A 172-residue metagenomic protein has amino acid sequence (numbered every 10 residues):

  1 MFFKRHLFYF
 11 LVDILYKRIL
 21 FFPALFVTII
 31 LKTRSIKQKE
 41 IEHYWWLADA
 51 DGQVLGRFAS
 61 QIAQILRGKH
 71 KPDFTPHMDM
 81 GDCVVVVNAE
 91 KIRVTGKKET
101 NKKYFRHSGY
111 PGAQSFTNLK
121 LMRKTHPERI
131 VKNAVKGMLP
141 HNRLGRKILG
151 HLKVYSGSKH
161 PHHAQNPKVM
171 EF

Functional and structural regions predicted by a protein language model:
M1-H6: N-terminal amphipathic/hydrophobic targeting modules at extreme N-termini, encompassing cleavable Sec/SRP-type signal
L7, L20, I36-K39, T95 (+1 more regions): Small/flexible residues
Y9, D13-Y16, L20-T28: Short, positively charged and aromatic/hydrophobic N-terminal segments
F26-R129, R143, N166-F172: Ribosome large-subunit tunnel/peptidyl-transferase-proximal elements
P127-G137: Polyanion-binding loop/helix "lid" in catalytic or ligand-binding cores
G145, G150-F172: Charged phosphate-binding loop/patch that engages nucleotide di/tri-phosphates or the phosphate backbone of nucleic
